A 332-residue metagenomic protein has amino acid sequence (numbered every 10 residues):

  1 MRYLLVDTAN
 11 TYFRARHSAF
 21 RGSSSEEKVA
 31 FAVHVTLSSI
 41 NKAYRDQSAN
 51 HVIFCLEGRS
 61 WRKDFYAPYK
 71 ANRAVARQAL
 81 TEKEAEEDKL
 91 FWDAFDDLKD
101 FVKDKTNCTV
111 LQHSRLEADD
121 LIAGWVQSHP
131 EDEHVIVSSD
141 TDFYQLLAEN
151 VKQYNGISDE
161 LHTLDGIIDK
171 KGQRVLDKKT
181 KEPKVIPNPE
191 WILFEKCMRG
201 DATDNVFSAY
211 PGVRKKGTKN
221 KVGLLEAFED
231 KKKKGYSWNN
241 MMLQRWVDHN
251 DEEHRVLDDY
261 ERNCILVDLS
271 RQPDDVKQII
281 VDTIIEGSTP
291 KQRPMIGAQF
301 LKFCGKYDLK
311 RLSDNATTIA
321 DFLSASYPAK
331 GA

Functional and structural regions predicted by a protein language model:
M1-D100: Domain-level signal for Mg2+-assisted phosphodiester chemistry and nucleotide/NA-binding surfaces in nucleic-acid
G22, A49, A76-K310, A325: Extended two-metal-dependent nuclease catalytic cores across DNA- and RNA-processing enzymes
C304, D308-A332: C-terminal regulatory/interaction regions
